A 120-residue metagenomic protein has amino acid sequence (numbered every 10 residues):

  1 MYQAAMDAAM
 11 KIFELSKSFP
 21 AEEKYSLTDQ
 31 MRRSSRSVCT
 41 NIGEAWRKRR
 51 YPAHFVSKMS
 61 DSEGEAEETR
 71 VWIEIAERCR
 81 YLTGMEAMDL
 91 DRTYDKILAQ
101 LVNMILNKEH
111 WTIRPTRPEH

Functional and structural regions predicted by a protein language model:
M1-H120: Short, C-terminally biased terminal segments at protein or domain edges
